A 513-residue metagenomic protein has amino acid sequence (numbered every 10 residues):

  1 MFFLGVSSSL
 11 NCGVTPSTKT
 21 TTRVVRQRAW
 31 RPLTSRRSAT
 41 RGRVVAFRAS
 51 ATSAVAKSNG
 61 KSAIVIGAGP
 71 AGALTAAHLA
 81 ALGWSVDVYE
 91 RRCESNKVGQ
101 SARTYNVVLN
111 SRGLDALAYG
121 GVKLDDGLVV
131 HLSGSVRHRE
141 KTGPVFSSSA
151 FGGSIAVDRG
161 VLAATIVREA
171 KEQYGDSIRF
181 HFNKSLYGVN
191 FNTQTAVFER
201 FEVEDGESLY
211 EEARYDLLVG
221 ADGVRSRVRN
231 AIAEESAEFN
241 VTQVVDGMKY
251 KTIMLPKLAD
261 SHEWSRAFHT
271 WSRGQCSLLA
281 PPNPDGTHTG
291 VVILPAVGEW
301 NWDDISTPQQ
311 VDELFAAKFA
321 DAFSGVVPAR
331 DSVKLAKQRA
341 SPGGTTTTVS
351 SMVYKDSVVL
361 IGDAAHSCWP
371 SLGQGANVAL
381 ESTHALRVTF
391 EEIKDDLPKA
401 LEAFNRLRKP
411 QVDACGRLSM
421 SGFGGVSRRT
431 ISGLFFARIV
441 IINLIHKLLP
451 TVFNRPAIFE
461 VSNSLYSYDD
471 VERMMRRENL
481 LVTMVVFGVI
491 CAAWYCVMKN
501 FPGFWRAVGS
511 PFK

Functional and structural regions predicted by a protein language model:
M1-R36, G42: N-terminal chloroplast transit peptides
F2-V6, A46-A56: N-terminal mitochondrial targeting presequences
K57-A63, N110-T252, P308, V482-T483: Conserved N-terminal helical subregion
I64, A80-A102: Glycine-rich FAD pyrophosphate-binding loop
A68-A76, A81, V219-G220, Q338-S421: Conserved mid-domain beta->alpha element of the FAD-binding
A71, E94, R225: Conserved Rossmann-like nucleotide-cofactor binding loop
R168, K184, G188, T193-G344 (+2 more regions): Conserved FAD-binding catalytic core of PHBH/FMO-like flavoproteins
V388-K513: C-terminal helical "tail/cap" subdomain of flavin- and related membrane-associated enzymes
